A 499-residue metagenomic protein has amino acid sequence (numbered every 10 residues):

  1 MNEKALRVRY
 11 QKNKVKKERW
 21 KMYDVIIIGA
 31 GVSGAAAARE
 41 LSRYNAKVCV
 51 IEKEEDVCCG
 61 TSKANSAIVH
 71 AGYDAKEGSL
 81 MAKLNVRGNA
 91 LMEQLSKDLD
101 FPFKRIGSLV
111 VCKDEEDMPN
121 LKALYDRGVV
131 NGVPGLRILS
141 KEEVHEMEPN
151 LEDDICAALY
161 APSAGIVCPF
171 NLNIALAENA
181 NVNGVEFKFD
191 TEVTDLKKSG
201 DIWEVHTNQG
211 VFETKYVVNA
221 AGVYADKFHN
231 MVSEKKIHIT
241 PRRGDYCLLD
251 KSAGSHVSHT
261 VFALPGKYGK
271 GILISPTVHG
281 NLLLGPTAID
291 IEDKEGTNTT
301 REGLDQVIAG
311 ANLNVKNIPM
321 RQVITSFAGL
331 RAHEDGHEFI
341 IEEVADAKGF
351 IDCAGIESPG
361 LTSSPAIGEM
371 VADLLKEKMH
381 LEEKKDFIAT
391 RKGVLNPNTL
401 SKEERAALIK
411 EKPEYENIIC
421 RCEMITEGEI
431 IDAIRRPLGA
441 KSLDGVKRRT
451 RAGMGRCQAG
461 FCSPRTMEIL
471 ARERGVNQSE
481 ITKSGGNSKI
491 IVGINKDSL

Functional and structural regions predicted by a protein language model:
D24-V50: N-terminal Rossmann-like FAD-binding beta1-loop-alpha1 element of flavoenzymes
A36, L196-D201, H206-G285, I289-T300 (+3 more regions): Flavin-dependent oxidoreductases
S42-A64: Glycine-rich FAD pyrophosphate-binding loop
A67-M147, G271-I272: Dinucleotide-binding Rossmann-like beta1-alpha1 core, especially the glycine-rich loop that anchors the ADP
K83-V86, V111-N120, L159-E178, T297-E302 (+2 more regions): Short beta-strand to alpha-helix junction loop
L159-Y216: Helical element adjacent to the flavin cofactor pocket in flavoenzyme catalytic cores
G269, V278-H279, D290, E295-I418 (+2 more regions): C-terminal catalytic lobe of FAD-dependent flavoproteins
E295, T426-P437, G460-Q478: Iron-sulfur (Fe-S) cluster-binding segments and ferredoxin-like electron-carrier domains, especially [2Fe-2S]
